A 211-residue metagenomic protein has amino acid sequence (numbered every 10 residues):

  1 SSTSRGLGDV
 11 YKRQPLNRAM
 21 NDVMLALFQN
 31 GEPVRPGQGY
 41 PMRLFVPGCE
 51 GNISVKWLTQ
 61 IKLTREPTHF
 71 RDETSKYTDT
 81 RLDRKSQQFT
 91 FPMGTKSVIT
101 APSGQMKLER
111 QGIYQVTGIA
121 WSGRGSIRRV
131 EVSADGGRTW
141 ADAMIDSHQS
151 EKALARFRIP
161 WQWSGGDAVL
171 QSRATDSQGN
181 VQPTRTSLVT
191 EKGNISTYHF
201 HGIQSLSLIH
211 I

Functional and structural regions predicted by a protein language model:
S1-Y11, I209-H210: Single conserved hydrophobic/aromatic residue that forms the stacking wall/gate of nucleotide- or nucleobase-binding
R5, N30, P47-C49, E66 (+3 more regions): An acidic- and aromatic-residue-enriched active-site/binding cleft used to recognize and process polar
K12-V34: Acidic, His- and aromatic-enriched active-site or binding-groove loops in soluble protein domains that engage sugars
L16-M20, R35-Q38, L44, S54: Extracellular/periplasmic catalytic domains that process cell-envelope and extracellular macromolecules
P36-G37, V55-W57, E73-T74, E109-R110 (+1 more regions): Short conserved micro-motifs at the rims of enzyme active sites and ligand-binding pockets
P41-A101: Catalytic cores of secreted or luminal carbohydrate-active enzymes
Q88-T90, G94-L208: Long, low-complexity serine/threonine/glycine- and acidic-rich segments characteristic of extracellular
